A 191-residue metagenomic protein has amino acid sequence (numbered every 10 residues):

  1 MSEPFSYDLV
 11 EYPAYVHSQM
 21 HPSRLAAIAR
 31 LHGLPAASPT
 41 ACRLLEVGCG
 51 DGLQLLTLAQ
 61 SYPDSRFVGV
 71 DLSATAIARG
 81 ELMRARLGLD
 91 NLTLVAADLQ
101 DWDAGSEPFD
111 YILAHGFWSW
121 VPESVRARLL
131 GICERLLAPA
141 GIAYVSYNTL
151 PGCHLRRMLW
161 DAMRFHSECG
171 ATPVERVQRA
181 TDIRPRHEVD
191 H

Functional and structural regions predicted by a protein language model:
L9, H17-C42, T57: Conserved alpha-helix/loop element of class I SAM-dependent methyltransferases that forms part of the SAM/SAH-binding
D51-D64: Conserved SAM-binding loop of SAM-dependent methyltransferases across substrates and taxa, primarily the Class I
R66-D71: Conserved SAM-binding motif I beta-strand of class I
S73-T75: Conserved SAM/SAH-binding beta-strand->alpha-helix loop
G88-L99: Conserved SAM-binding strand-loop segment of SAM-dependent methyltransferases
D103-I112: A short acidic, Gly/Pro-enriched loop at the edge of an enzyme's catalytic core that lines a small-molecule cofactor
A127-P139: A short glycine-rich, Lys/Arg-flanked "PGG" loop and its adjoining helix->strand segment in the class I
I142-E175, A180-D190: Conserved class I S-adenosyl-L-methionine
